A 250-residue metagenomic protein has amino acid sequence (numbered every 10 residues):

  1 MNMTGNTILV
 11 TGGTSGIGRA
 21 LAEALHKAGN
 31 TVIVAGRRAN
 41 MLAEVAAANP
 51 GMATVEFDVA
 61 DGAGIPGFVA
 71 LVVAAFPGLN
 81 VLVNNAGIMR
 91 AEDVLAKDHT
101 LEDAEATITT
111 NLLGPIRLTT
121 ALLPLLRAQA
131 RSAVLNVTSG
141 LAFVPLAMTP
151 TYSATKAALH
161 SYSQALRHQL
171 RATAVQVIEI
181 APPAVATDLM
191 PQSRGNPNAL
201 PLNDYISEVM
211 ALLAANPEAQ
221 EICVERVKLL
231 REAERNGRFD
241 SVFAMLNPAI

Functional and structural regions predicted by a protein language model:
T14-S15: Conserved glycine-rich cofactor-binding loop
A28-E44: Conserved glycine-rich Rossmann-like NAD(P)H-binding loop of the short-chain dehydrogenase/reductase
F57-F68, L101: The beta1-alpha1 cofactor-binding region of Rossmann-like NAD(H)/NADP(H)-dependent oxidoreductases
P66, M89-E105, M148-T151: Conserved mid-core segment of classical short-chain dehydrogenase/reductases
T119, T155: Active-site helix of classical SDR
S139: Residue(s) in the substrate-gating loop at a strand-loop-helix junction that position the organic substrate next
E179-I180, P191-G237: C-terminal helical subdomain
